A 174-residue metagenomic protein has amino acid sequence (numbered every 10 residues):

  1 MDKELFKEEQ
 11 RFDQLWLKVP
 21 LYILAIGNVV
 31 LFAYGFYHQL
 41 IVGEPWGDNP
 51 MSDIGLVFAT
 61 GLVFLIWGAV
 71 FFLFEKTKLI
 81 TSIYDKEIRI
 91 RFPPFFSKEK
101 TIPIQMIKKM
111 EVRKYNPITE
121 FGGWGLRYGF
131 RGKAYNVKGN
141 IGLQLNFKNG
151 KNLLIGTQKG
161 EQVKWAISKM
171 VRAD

Functional and structural regions predicted by a protein language model:
M1-I54, K169: N-terminal membrane-targeting/pre-transmembrane regions
K3, G129-D174: A membrane-cytosol interface segment of integral membrane proteins
E9-F12, I90-K151: Non-transmembrane, membrane-adjacent beta-strand/coil modules in membrane-associated proteins and peripheral
W16-N28, D48-V57, D85-S97, N152 (+1 more regions): Short N-terminal helix-initiation segments at or just after the protein's N-terminus
N28, G55-F71: Canonical hydrophobic alpha-helical transmembrane segment
G43, W124-G125, G156: Glycine-centered small-residue hotspots that permit tight backbone geometry or close packing
S52-I54, A59-T60, K78-I80, N116-P117 (+1 more regions): Short, flexible segments with low predicted structural confidence
F64-K109: Conserved beta-hairpin
